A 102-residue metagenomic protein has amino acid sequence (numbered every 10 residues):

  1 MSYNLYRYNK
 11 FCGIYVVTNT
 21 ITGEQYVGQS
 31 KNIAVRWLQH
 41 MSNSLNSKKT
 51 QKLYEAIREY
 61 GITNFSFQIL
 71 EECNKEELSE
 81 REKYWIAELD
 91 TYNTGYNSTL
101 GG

Functional and structural regions predicted by a protein language model:
M1-G102: Structure-specific nucleic-acid interaction/processing domains
